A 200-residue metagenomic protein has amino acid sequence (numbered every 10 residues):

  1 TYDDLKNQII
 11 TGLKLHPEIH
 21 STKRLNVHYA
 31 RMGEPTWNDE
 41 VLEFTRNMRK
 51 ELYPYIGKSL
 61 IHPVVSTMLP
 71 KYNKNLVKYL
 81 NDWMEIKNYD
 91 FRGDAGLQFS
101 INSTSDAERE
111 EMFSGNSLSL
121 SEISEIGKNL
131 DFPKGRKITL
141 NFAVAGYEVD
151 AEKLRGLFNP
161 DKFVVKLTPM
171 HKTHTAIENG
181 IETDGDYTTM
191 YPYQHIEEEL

Functional and structural regions predicted by a protein language model:
T1: Glycine-rich active-site/cofactor-binding loop and its immediate structural neighborhood
D4-E199: Conserved AdoMet/S-adenosylmethionine-binding subsite of the radical SAM
